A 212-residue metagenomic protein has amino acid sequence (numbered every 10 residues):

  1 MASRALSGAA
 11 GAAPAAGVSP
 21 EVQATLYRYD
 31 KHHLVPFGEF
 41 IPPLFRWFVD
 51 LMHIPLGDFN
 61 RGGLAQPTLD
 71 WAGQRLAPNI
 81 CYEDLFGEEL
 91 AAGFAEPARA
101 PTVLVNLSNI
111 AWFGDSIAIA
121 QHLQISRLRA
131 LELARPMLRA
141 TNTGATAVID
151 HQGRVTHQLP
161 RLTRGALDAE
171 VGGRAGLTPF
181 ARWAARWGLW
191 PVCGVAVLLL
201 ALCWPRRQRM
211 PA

Functional and structural regions predicted by a protein language model:
M1-A212: Enzyme catalytic cores with a strong preference for nitrogen-chemistry domains
